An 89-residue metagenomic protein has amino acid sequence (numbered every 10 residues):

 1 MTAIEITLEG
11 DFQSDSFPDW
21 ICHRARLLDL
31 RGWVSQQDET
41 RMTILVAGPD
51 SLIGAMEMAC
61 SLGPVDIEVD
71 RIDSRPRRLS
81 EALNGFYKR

Functional and structural regions predicted by a protein language model:
M1-R89: Intrinsically disordered, low-complexity, mixed-charge
